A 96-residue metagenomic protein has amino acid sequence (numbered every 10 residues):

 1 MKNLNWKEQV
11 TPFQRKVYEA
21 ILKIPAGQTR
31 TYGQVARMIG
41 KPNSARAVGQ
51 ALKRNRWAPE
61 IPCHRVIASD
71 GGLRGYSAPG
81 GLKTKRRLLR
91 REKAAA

Functional and structural regions predicted by a protein language model:
K2-A96: Nucleic acid-binding interface residues in structured DNA/RNA-binding domains, emphasizing the DNA-engaging scaffolds
